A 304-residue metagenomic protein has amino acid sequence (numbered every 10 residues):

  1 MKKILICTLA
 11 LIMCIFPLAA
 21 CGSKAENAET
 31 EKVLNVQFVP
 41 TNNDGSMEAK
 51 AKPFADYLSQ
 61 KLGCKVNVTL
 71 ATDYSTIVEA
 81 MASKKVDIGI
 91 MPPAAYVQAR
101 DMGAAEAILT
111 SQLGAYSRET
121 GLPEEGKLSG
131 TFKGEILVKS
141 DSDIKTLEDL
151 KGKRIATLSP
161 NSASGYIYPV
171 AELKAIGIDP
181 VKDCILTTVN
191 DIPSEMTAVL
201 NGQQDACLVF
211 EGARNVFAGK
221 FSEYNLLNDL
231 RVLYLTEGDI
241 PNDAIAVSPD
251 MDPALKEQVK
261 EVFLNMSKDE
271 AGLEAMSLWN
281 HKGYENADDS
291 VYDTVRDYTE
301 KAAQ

Functional and structural regions predicted by a protein language model:
F16-A20: C-terminal motif of bacterial Sec signal peptides marking the signal peptidase cleavage site
G22-K24: Bacterial signal peptide processing site
E31, Q37-Q60, A71, L128-T197: Bilobed "Venus flytrap"/periplasmic-binding protein-like clamshell domains and structurally analogous long
E31-P53, L62, E237, A246-V247 (+1 more regions): An extracytoplasmic/periplasmic, membrane-proximal ligand-sensing/linker region
F38-P40, L70-Y74, K85-A104, L109-G114 (+2 more regions): Beta->alpha turn/N-cap motifs
K65-T72, D87-I90, K182-D191, V232: Short beta-strand-to-loop elements that line the ligand-binding cleft of bilobed periplasmic-binding protein-like
A99-E124, P180, F217-Y234: Ligand-binding "clamshell"
S142, R154-D252: Pocket-lining segment of extracytoplasmic ligand-binding domains
